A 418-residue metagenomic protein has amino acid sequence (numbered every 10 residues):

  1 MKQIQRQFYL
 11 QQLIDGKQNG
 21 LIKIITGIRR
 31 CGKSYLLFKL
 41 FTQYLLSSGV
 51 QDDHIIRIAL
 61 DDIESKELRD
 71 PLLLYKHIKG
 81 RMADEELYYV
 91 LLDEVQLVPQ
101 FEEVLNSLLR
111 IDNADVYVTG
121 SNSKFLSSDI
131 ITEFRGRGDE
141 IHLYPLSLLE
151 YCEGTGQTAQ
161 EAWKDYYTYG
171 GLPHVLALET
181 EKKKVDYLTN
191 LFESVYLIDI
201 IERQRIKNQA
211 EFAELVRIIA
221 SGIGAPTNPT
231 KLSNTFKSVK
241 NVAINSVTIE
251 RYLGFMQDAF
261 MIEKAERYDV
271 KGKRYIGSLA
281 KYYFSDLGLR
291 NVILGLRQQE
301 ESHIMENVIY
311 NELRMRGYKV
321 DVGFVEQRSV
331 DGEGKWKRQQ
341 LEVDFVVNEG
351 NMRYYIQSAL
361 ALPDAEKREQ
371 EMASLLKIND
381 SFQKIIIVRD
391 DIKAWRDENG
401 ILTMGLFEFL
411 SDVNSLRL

Functional and structural regions predicted by a protein language model:
K2, Y35, L46, V50 (+2 more regions): A cross-kingdom feature that marks ATP-driven nucleic-acid transaction machinery
K2-G20: Pre-Walker A adenine-sensing motif
Q3, L149-E326, R338: Interdomain hinge/linker elements that couple catalytic modules in large macromolecular machines
I25: Hydrophobic anchor at the beta1->P-loop junction of P-loop NTPases
I28: P-loop (Walker A) phosphate-binding loop of NTP-binding proteins
R57-E85: Short glycine-rich substrate-engagement loop in P-loop NTPases that contacts/grips substrate
D115-S121, H142: Structural recognition of the conserved hydrophobic beta-strand(s) that form the central parallel beta-sheet of P-loop
K124-E140, G154-G156: Short regulatory helix/loop adjacent to the ATP-binding pocket of P-loop NTPases
